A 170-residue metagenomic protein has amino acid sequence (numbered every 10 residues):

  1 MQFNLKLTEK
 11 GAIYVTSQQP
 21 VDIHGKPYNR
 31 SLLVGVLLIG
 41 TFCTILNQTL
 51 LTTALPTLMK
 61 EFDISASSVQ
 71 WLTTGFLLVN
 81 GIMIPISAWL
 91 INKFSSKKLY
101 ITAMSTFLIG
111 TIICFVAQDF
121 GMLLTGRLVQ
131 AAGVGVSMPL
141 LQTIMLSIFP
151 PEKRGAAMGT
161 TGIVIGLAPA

Functional and structural regions predicted by a protein language model:
M1-Y14: Short, Lys/Arg-enriched N-terminal segments with co-localized hydrophobic residues within the first ~10-30 amino acids
Y14-A170: Transmembrane-helix bundle of Major Facilitator Superfamily
